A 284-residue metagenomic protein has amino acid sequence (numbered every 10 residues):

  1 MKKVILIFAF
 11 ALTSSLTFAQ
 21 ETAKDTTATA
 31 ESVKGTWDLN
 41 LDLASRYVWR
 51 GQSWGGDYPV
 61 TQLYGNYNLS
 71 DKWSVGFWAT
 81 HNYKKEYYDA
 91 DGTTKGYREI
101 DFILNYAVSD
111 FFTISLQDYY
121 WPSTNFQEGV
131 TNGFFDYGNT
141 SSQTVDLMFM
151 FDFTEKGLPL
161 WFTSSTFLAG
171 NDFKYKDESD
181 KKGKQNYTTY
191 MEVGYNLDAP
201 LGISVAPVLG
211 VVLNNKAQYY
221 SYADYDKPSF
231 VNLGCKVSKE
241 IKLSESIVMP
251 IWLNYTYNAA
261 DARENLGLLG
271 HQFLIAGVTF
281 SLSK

Functional and structural regions predicted by a protein language model:
M1-T36, S283-K284: Cleavable N-terminal export/targeting peptides
Q20-K85: Short glycine/proline- and aromatic-enriched beta-strand/turn motifs that initiate or cap beta-hairpins
T22-A23, Y106, C235, L268-K284: Outer-membrane beta-barrel "beta-signal"
G35, D57-T61, G96-I100, S141-L147 (+3 more regions): Residues that define the transmembrane beta-barrel architecture of outer-membrane proteins
W37, D71-F77, D110-L116, E155-F162 (+3 more regions): Repeated loop/turn-to-beta-strand initiation elements of outer-membrane beta-barrel proteins
L43-W49, A79-K85, D118-S123, F153-E155 (+6 more regions): Transmembrane beta-strands of outer-membrane beta-barrel pores
S74-S109, T113-T140, A217, K227 (+1 more regions): Surface-exposed loop and membrane-interface regions of Gram-negative outer-membrane beta-barrel proteins
D136-S221, L233: Detector for outer-membrane/organellar transmembrane beta-barrel domains, recognizing the amphipathic beta-strand
